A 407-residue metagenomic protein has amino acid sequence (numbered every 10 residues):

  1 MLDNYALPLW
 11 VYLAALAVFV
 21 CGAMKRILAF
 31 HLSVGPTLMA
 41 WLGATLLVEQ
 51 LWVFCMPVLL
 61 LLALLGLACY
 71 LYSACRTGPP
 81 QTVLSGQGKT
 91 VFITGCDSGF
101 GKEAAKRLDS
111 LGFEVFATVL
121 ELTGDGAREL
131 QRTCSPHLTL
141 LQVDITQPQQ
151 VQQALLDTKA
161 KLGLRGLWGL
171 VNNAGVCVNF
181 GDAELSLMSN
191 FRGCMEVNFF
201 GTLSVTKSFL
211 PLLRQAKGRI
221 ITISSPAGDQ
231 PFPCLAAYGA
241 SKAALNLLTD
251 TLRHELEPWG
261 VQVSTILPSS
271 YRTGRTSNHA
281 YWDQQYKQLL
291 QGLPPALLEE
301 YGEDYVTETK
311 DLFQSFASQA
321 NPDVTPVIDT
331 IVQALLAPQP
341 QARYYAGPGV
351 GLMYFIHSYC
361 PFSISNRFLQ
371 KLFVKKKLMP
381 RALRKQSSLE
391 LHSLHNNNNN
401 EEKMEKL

Functional and structural regions predicted by a protein language model:
Y70-A117: Canonical Rossmann dinucleotide-binding motif of NAD(H)/NADP(H)-dependent dehydrogenases/reductases, specifically
T133-Q149: Rossmann-fold cofactor-recognition segment
Q153, D157, G181-L185, S189-E196: Active-site Tyr-X3-Lys motif and surrounding loop/helix of classical short-chain dehydrogenase/reductase
N173-N179: Conserved NAD(P)H cofactor-binding loop of Rossmann-fold oxidoreductase domains
T206, S241-A244: Active-site helix of classical SDR
S225: Residue(s) in the substrate-gating loop at a strand-loop-helix junction that position the organic substrate next
P258-P340: SDR active-site lid
